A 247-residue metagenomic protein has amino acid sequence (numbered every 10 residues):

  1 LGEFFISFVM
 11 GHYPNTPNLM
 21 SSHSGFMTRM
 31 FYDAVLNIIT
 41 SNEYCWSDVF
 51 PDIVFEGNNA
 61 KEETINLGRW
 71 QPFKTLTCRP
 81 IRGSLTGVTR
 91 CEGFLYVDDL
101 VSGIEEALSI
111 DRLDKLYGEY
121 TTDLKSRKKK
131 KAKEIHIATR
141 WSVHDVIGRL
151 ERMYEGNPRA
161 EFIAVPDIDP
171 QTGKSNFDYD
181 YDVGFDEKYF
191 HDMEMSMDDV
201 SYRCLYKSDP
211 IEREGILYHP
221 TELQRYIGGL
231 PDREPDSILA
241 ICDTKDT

Functional and structural regions predicted by a protein language model:
L1-G2, R29-D33, H144-E151: A short acidic (Asp/Glu
L1-V9: Motif I (Walker A/P-loop) of helicase-class P-loop NTPases
V9-T16, T40: Post-Walker A helix-loop "phosphate-sensing" segment adjacent to the P-loop in P-loop NTPases
S21-R82: Conserved nucleotide-state-sensing and coupling region of NTP-binding domains
S24, R79-R82, D99, I137-S142 (+1 more regions): A short beta-strand-to-loop transition that corresponds to the Sensor-1 phosphate-sensing loop of AAA+ P-loop ATPases
N59-D123: Conserved RecA-like ASCE ATPase "motif II neighborhood" in helicase/translocase motors
L108-D178: ASCE P-loop NTPase helicase motor core
K174-T244: ATPase catalytic-site recognition across NTP-hydrolyzing enzymes
